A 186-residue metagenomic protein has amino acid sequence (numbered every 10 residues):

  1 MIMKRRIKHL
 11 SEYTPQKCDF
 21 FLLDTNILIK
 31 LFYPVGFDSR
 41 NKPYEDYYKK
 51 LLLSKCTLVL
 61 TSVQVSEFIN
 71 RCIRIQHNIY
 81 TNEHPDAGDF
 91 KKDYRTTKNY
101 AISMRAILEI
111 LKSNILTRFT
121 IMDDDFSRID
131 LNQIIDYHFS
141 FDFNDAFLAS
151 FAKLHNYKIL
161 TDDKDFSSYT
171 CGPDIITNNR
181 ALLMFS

Functional and structural regions predicted by a protein language model:
M1-Q16, R128, A149-S186: Acidic, PIN/NYN-like endoribonuclease modules and their adjacent C-terminal/linker elements
M1-Q64, R71-D89: Short, well-structured N-terminal submotif of metal-dependent ribonuclease cores
I2-R5, E109, S113-K158: Active-site neighborhoods of divalent-metal-dependent phosphate/nucleic-acid chemistry enzymes
T25, D142-A146, D163: Conserved glycosyltransferase catalytic-site signature
T57, T117-T120, D174: Conserved beta-strand segments of alpha/beta enzyme cores
V65-S66, F166: Alpha-helix N-cap/helix-start and coil->helix boundary motif
I75, T81-N82, F90-F126: Low-complexity, serine/threonine/proline-enriched polar segments
